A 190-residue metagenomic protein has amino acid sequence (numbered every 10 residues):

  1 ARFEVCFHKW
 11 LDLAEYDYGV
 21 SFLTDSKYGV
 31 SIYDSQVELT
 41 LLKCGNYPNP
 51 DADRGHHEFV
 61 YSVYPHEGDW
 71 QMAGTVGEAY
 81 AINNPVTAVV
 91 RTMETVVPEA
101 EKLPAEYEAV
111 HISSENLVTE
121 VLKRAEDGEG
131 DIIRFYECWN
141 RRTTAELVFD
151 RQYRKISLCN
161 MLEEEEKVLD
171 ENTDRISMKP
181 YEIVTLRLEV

Functional and structural regions predicted by a protein language model:
A1-V190: C-terminal (or distal) subdomains of carbohydrate-active enzymes
